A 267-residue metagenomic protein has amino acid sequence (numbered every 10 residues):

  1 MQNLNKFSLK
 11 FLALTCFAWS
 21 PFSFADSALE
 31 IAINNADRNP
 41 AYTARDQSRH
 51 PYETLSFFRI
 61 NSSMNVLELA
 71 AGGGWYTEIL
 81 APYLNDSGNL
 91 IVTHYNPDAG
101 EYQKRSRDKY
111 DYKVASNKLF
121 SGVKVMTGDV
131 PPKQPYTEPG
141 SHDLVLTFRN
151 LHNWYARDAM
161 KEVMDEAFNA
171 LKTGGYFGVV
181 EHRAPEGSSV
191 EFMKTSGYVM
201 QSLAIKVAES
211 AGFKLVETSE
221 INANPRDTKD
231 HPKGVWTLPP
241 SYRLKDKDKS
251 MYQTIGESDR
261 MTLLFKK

Functional and structural regions predicted by a protein language model:
A28-N61: Class I SAM-dependent methyltransferase Rossmann-like catalytic core, especially the SAM/SAH-binding loop
S62-G72: Conserved class I S-adenosyl-L-methionine
A81, M160-T173: A short glycine-rich, Lys/Arg-flanked "PGG" loop and its adjoining helix->strand segment in the class I
L84-N85, W154-Y155, L171-T173: Helix-to-beta-strand junctions that scaffold the AdoMet/dcAdoMet cofactor pocket in Class I SAM-dependent enzymes
I91, G174-H182: Conserved beta-strand signature within the Rossmann-like core of class I S-adenosyl-L-methionine
P131, N153-E166: A short, conserved alpha-helix within the catalytic core of class I
P135-V145: A short acidic, Gly/Pro-enriched loop at the edge of an enzyme's catalytic core that lines a small-molecule cofactor
T228-K267: Core SAM-dependent methyltransferase catalytic element
